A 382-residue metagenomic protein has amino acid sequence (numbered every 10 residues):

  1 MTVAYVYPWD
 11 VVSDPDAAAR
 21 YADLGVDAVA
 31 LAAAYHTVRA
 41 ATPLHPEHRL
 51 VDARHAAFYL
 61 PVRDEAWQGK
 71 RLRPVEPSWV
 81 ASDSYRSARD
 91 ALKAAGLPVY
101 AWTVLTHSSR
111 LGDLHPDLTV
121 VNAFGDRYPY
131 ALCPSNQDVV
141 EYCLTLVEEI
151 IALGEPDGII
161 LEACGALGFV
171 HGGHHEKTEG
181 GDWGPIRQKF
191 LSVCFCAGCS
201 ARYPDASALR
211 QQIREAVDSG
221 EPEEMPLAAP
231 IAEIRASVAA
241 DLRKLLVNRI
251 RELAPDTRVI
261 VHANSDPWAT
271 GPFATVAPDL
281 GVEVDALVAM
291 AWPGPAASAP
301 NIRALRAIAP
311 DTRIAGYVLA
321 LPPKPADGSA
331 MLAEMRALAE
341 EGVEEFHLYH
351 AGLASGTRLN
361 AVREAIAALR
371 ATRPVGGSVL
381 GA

Functional and structural regions predicted by a protein language model:
T2-V12, R63-S82, D126-E141, A228-A239 (+2 more regions): The substrate-binding groove and active-site-proximal loops of carbohydrate-active enzymes, especially glycoside
T2-V6, D27-L31, V99-T103, D157-L161 (+4 more regions): Hydrophobic faces of well-ordered beta-strands that scaffold small-molecule active sites in alpha/beta enzyme cores
W9-D23, D138-I150, P267-G281, S298-I302 (+1 more regions): Short, acidic/polar
V26, A30-W79: Aromatic-lined carbohydrate-binding/catalytic grooves of carbohydrate-active enzymes
L31-R39, R214-P226, F273-S298, Y349-A351: Aromatic- and acid-rich polysaccharide-binding/catalytic face of secreted or lumenal carbohydrate-active enzymes
G125-A254, R258-L280: Polysaccharide-binding and catalytic clefts of secreted carbohydrate-active enzymes
V217-A228, V261, L305-S329: Active-site clefts of carbohydrate-active enzymes
A289-S298, Y317-G377: Substrate-binding cleft of secreted/luminal carbohydrate-active enzymes
